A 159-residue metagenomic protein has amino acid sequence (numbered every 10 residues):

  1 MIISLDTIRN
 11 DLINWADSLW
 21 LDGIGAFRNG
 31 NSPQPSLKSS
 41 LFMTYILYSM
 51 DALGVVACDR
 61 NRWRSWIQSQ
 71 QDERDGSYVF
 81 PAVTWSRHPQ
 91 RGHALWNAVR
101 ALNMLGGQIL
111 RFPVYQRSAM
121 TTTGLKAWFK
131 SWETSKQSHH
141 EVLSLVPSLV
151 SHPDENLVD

Functional and structural regions predicted by a protein language model:
M1-S40, Y48-S49, L53-S77: Low-complexity, Ser/Thr/Pro/Gly-enriched N-terminal "stalk/linker" regions
S40-M43, L95: Residue-level detector of extended alpha-helical repeat arrays and alpha-solenoid scaffolds
Y45-A52, R100-M104: Short glycine/serine- and small hydrophobic-enriched flexible loop segments
Q68, D72-G76, F80-D159: Eukaryote-skewed repeat-based solenoidal scaffolds used as protein-protein interaction platforms, primarily
